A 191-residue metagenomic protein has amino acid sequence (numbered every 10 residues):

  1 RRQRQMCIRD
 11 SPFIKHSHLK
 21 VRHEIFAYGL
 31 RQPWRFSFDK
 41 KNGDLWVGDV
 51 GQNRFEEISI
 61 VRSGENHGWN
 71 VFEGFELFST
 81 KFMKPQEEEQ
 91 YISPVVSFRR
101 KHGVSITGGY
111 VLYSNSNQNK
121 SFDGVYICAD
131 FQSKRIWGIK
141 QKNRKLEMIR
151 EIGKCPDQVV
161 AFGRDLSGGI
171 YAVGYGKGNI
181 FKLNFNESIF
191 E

Functional and structural regions predicted by a protein language model:
R1-I8: Short, small-residue-biased leader/transition segments that mark boundaries at the very start of proteins
R9-V21, E65-W69, E89-Y91, R144-R150 (+1 more regions): Beta-strand initiation motifs
V21-F26, P94-H102, E147-I152: A short beta-strand motif characteristic of beta-propeller blades
A27-K41, V95, H102-G124, C155-G169: Beta-rich, blade/repeat-based domains predominating in secreted/periplasmic proteins but also intracellular
V47-G48, C128, A172-V173: Residue position within the beta-strands of beta-propeller blades
F55-S59, K134-G138, N179-N184: Structural motif
V61, L77-K145: Loop/turn-rich, solvent-exposed surfaces of beta-rich toroidal or solenoidal domains
A161-E191: Blade-level signature of beta-propeller repeat domains, shared across WD40, Kelch, NHL, RCC1 and BNR/Asp-box propellers
